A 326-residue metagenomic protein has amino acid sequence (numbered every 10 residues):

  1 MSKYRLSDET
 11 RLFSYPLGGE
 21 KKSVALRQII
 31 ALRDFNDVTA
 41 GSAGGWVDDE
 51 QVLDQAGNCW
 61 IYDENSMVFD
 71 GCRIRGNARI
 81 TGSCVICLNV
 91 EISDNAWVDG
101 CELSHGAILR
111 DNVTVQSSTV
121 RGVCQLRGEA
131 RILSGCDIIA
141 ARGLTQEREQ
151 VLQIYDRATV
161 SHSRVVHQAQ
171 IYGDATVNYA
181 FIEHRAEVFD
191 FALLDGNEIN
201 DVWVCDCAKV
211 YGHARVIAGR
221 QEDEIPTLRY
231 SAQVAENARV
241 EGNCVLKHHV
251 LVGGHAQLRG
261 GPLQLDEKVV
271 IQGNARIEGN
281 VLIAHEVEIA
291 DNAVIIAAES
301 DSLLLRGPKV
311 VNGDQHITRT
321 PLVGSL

Functional and structural regions predicted by a protein language model:
M1-N58, Y62-E64, N77, S83 (+35 more regions): Terminal amphipathic alpha-helical/low-complexity segments used for targeting or macromolecular assembly
D70: Glycine-rich active-site/cofactor-binding loop and its immediate structural neighborhood
